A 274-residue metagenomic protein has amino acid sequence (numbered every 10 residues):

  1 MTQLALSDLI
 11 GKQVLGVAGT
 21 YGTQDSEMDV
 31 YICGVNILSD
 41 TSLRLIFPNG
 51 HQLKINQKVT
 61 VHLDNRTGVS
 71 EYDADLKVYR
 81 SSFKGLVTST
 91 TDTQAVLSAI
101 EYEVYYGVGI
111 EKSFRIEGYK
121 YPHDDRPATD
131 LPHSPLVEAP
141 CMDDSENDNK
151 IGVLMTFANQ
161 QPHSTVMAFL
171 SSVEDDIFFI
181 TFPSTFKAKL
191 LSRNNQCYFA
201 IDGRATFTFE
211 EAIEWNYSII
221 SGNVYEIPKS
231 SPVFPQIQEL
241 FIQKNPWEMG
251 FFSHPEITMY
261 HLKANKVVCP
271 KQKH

Functional and structural regions predicted by a protein language model:
M1-H274: Binding-site signature for planar aromatic cofactors or substrates
